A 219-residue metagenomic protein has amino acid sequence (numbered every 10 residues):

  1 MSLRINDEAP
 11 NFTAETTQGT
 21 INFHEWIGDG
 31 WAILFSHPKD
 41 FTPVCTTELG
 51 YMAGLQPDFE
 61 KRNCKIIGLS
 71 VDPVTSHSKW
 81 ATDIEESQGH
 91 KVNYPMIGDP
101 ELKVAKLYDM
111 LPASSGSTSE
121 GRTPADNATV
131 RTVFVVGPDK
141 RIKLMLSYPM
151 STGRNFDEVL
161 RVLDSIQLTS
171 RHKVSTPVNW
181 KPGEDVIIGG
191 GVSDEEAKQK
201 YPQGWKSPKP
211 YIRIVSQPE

Functional and structural regions predicted by a protein language model:
M1-E219: Chalcogenol-based redox active-site neighborhoods
